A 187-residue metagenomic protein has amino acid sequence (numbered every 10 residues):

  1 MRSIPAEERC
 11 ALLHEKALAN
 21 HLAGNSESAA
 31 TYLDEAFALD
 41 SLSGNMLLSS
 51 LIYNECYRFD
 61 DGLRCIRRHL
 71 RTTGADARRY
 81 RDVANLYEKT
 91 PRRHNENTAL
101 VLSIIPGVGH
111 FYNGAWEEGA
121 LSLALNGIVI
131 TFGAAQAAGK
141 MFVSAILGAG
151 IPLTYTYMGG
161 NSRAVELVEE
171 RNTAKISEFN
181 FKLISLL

Functional and structural regions predicted by a protein language model:
M1-K89: Alpha-helical protein-protein interaction scaffolds
E7-H14, L18, N25, M46 (+1 more regions): Hydrophobic alpha-helical membrane segments
